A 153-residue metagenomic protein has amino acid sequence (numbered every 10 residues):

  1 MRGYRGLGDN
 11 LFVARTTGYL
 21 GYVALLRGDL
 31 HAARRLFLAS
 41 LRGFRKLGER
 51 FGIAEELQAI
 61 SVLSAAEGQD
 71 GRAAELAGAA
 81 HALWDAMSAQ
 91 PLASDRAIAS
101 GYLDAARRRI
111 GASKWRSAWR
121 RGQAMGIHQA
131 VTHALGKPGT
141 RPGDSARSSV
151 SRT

Functional and structural regions predicted by a protein language model:
M1-T153: Intrinsically disordered, low-complexity regions
